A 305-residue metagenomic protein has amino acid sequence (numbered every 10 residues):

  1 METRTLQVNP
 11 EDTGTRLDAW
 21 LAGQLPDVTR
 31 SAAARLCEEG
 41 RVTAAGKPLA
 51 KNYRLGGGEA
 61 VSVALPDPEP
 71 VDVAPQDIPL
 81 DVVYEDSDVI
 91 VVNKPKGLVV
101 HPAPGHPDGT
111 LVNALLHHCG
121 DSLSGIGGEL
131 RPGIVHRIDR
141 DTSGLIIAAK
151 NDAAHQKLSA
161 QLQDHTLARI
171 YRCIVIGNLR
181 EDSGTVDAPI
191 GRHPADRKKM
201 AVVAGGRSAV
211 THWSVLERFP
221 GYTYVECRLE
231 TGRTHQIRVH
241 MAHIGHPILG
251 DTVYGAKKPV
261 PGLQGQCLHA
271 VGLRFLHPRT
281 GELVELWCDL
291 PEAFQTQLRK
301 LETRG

Functional and structural regions predicted by a protein language model:
M1-R35, L80, A195, A204-V210 (+3 more regions): Pseudouridine synthases involved in rRNA/tRNA modification
M1-T185, P189-P194, C267, W287 (+1 more regions): RNA pseudouridine synthases
A44-A45, H101-P102, A149, M200-V202 (+2 more regions): Thr-Gly-centered strand-to-loop micro-motif
I90, V225-R228: Short, well-ordered beta-strand segments enriched in hydrophobic/aromatic residues
S143, R169-Y171, V186-A188, T211 (+3 more regions): Structural beta-strand/beta-sheet cores of well-ordered domains, especially the beta-sheet scaffolds that support
H155-Q156, E181-T185, R197-M200, R233-H235 (+1 more regions): Short acidic/glycine-rich loop or secondary-structure boundary segments that cap or lie
T185-P189, M200-A201, V225-E226, R238-V239 (+1 more regions): Beta-strand scaffold of nucleotide-dependent catalytic cores
